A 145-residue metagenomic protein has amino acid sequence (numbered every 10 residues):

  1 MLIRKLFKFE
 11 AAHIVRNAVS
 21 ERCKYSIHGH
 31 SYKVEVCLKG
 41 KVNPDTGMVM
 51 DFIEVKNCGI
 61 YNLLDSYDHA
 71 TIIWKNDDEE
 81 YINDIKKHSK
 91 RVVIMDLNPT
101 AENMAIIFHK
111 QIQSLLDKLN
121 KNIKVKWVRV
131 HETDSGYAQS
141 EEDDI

Functional and structural regions predicted by a protein language model:
M1-I145: Charge-rich, low-complexity N-terminal segments
